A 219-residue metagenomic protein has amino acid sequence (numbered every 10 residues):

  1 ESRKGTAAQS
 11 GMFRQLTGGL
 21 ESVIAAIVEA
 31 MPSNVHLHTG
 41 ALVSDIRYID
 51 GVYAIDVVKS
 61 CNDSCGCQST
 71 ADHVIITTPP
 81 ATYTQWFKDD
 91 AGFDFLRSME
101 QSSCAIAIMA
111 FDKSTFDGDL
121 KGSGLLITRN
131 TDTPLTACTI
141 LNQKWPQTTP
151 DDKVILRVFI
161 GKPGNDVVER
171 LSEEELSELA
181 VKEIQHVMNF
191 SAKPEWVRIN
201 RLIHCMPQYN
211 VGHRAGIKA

Functional and structural regions predicted by a protein language model:
E1-I49, T70: Active-site/ligand-binding neighborhood in enzyme catalytic cores
L20, E173-S177: Generic alpha-helical secondary structure
N34, T77, L135, S191-P194: A generic structural signal for alpha->beta connector loops
T39-L156, K162-R170, E174, K182-V187: Mid-domain catalytic core of redox enzymes that form a hydrophobic substrate pocket/lid adjacent to a catalytic redox
L120-K121, N189-L202: A short coil-to-beta-strand element that immediately follows conserved catalytic motifs
I140, K144-D151, L202-A219: FAD-binding beta-loop-beta segment adjacent to the flavin cofactor pocket
